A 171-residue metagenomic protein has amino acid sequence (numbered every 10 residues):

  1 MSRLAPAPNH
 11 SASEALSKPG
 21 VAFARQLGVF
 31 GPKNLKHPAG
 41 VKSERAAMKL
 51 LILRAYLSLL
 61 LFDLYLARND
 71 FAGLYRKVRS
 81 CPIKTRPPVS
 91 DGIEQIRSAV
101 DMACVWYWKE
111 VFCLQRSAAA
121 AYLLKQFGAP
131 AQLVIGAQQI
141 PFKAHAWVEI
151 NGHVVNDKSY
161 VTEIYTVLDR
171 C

Functional and structural regions predicted by a protein language model:
M1-R86, A99-K109, Q126-F127, V161-V167: N-terminal accessory/pre-domain segments preceding catalytic cores
S90-V100: Acidic catalytic patch
E94, K109-E110: Internal catalytic-core helix/loop-beta-alpha segment that presents or stabilizes conserved functional determinants
E110-S117: Short, thiol/selenol-centered motifs that function as redox-active sites or metal-ligating centers
A118-C171: Hydrophobic/aromatic-rich core segments of domains that either
